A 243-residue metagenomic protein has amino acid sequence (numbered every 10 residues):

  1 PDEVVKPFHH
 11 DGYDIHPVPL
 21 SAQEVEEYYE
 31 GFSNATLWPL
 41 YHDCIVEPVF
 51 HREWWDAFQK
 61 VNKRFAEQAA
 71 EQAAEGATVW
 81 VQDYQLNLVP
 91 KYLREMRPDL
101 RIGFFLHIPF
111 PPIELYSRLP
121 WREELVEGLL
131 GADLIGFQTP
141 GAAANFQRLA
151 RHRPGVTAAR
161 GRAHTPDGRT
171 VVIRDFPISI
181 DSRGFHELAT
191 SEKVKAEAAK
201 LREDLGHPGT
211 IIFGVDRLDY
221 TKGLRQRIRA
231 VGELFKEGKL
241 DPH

Functional and structural regions predicted by a protein language model:
P1-H243: Catalytic cores of carbohydrate-active enzymes across secretory and cytosolic contexts
